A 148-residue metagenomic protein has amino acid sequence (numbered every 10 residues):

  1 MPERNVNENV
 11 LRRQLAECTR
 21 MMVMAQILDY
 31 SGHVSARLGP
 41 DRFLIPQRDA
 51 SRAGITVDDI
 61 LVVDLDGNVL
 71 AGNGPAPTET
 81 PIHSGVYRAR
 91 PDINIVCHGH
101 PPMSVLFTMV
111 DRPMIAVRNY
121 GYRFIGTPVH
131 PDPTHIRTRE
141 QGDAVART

Functional and structural regions predicted by a protein language model:
M1-T148: Glycine-rich flexible loops
